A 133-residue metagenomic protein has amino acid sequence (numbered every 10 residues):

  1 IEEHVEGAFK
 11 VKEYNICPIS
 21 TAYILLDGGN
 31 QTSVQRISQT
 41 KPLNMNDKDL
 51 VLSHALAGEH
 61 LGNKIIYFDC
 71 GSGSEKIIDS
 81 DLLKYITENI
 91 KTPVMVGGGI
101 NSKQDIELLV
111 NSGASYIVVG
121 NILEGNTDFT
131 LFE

Functional and structural regions predicted by a protein language model:
I1-E59: Conserved anion-binding
I1-I19, K76-S102, L131-E133: Alpha-helix-loop-beta-strand connector modules within alpha/beta enzyme cores
S20-L26, I66-F68, V94-G98, I117-V119: Hydrophobic faces of well-ordered beta-strands that scaffold small-molecule active sites in alpha/beta enzyme cores
D27-Q31, G71-G73, G99-N101, D105 (+1 more regions): Active-site beta-loop-alpha junctions enriched in small/polar residues
I37-L83, E124-N126, T130-L131: Glycine/Thr-rich beta-alpha phosphate-binding loop at enzyme active sites
G58, I86, L109, I117: Conserved, mostly hydrophobic/aromatic
L61, N89, N111-G113: Structural motif
C70, G99-I100, S112-F132: Glycine-rich phosphate-binding active-site loops on the catalytic face of alpha/beta enzymes
